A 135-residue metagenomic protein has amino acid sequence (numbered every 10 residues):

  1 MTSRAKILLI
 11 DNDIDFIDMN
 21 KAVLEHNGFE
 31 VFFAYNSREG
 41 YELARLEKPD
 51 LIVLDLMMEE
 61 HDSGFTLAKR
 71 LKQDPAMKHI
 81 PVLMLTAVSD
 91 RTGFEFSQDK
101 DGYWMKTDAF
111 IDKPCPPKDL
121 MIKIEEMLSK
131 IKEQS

Functional and structural regions predicted by a protein language model:
M1-K6, D112, P116-S135: Non-catalytic signal-transmission and effector/linker regions of two-component phosphorelay proteins
I14-F32: Two-component/phosphorelay signaling modules centered on CheY-like receiver
F33-E42, S63-G64: Helix N-cap/capping motif at the beta->alpha junctions
E42, F65-K78: Short amphipathic alpha-helix used as the core "switch/output" element in two-component signaling
E47-L54, M58: Active-site beta3 strand of CheY-like receiver
K48-D50, A76-P81: His-Asp phosphorelay/catalytic-motif detector in bacterial-type signaling
D62-T66, V88-D112, K118-I122: Alpha4 helix (beta4-alpha4-beta5 surface) of REC/receiver domains from two-component response regulators
